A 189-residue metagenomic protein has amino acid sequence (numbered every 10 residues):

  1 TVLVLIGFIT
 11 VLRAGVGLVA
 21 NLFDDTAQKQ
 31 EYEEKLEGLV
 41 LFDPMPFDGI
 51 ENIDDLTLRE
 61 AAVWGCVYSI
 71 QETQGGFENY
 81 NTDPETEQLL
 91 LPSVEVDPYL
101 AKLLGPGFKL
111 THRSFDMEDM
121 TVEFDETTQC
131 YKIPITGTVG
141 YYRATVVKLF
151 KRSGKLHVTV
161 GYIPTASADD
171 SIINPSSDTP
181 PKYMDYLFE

Functional and structural regions predicted by a protein language model:
T1-G17: Hydrophobic membrane-insertion alpha-helices, especially the h-region of bacterial N-terminal signal peptides
L3, A20, D24, S176: Conserved aromatic-histidine-acidic binding/catalytic patches
L22-T136: Core segments of small alpha/beta cavity-forming domains
I135-F188: Exposed beta-sheet edge and beta->alpha loop/turn motif
